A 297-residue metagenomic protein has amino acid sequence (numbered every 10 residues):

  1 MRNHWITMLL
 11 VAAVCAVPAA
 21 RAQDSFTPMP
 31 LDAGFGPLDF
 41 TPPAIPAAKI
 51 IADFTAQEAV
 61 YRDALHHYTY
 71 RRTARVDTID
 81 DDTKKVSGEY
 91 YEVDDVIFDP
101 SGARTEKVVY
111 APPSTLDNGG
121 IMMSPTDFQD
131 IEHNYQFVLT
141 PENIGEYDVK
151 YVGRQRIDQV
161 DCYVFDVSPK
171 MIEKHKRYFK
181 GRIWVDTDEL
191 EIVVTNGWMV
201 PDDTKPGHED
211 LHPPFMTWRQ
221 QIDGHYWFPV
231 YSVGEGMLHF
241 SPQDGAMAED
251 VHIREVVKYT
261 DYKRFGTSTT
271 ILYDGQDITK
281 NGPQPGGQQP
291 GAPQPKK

Functional and structural regions predicted by a protein language model:
M1-H4: Positively charged n-region of N-terminal signal peptides that target proteins for export
T7-A16: Bacterial N-terminal signal peptides
P18-A22: Sec/Tat signal peptide C-region and signal peptidase I cleavage site
Q23-K180, T187-V194, W198-P213, Q221-G224 (+2 more regions): Structured extracytoplasmic
